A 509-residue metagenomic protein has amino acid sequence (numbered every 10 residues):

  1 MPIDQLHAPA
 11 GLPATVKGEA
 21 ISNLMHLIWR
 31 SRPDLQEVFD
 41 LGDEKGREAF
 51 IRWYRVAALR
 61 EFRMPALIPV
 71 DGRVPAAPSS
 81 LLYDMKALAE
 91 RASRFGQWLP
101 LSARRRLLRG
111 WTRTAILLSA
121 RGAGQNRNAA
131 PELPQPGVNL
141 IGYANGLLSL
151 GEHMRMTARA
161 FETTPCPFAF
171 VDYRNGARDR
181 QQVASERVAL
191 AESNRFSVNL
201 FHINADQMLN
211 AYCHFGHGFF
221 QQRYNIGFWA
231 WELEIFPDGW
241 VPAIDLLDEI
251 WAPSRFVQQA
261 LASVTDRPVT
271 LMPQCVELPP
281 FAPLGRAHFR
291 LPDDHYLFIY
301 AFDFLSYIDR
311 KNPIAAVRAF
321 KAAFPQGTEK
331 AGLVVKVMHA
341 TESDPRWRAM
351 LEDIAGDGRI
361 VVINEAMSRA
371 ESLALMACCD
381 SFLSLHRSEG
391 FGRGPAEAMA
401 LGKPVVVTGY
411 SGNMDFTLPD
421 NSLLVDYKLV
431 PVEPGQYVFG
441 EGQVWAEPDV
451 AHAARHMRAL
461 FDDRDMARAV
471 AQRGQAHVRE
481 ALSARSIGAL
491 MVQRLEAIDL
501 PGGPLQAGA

Functional and structural regions predicted by a protein language model:
M1-I203: N-terminal pre-catalytic "stem/leader" segment of glycosyltransferase-like enzymes
G122-A129, N139-I141, D172-A260, E371: Extended catalytic core of nucleotide-activated donor transferases of GT-like folds
Q125-P136, R187-E192, A282-F298, P325-T328 (+1 more regions): Nucleotide-sugar donor-binding and catalytic loop/hinge architecture of NDP-sugar-dependent glycosyltransferases
E152-T163, F168, L278-C378: Conserved catalytic-core segment of nucleotide-activated headgroup transferases in glycan assembly
R387: Aromatic "clamp/platform" in nucleotide-sugar-dependent glycosyltransferases that forms part of the donor/acceptor
M414-A459: Change "using UDP/GDP/dTDP sugars" to "using nucleotide sugars
H452-R455, A459, M466-E480, A497: A short, well-ordered alpha-helix in the C-terminal region of glycosyltransferases
A484-A509: C-terminal alpha-helical cap of glycosyltransferases
